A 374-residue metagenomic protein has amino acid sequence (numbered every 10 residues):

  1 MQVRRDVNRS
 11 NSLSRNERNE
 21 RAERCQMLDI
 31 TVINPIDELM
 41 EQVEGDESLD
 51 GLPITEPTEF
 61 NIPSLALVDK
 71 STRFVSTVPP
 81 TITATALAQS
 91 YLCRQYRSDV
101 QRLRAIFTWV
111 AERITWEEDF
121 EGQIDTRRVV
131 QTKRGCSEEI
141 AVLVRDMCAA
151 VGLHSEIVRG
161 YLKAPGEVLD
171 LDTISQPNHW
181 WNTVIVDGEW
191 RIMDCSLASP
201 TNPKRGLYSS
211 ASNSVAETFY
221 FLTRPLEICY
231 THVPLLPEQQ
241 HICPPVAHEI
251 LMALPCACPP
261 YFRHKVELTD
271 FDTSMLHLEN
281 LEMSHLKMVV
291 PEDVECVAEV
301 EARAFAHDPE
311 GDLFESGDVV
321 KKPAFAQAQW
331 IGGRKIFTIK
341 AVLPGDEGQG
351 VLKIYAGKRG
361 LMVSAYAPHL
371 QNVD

Functional and structural regions predicted by a protein language model:
M1-G45, L49, L87-R94, T132 (+1 more regions): Mixed-charge, low-complexity segments
D37-C136, V142-D146, V151: Secondary-structure boundary elements
A105, E112, Q176-P177, A326: Acidic, low-complexity intrinsically disordered regions
W109, W116, W180-W181, W190 (+1 more regions): A residue-identity detector for tryptophan
R128, T132, D170-L171, K204 (+1 more regions): Charge-rich, low-complexity amphipathic helices in intrinsically disordered tails/linkers adjacent to domains
V142-L222: Hydrophobic/aromatic-rich core segments of domains that either
